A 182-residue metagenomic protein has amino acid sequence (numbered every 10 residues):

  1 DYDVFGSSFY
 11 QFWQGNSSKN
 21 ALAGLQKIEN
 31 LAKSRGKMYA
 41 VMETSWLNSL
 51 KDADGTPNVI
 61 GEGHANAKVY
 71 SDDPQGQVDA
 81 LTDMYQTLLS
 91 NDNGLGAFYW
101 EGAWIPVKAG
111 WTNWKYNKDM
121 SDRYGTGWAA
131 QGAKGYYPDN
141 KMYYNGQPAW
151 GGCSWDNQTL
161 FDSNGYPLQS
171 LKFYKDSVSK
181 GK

Functional and structural regions predicted by a protein language model:
D1-H64, T82-L89, G94: Glycoside hydrolase catalytic-domain groove-lining segments
S49-E62, N66, S71-D83, T87 (+1 more regions): Aromatic-rich peripheral "rim/lid" segments of glycoside hydrolase catalytic domains that contact and position glycan
A97: Hydrophobic, well-ordered secondary-structure elements that form the walls of internal hydrophobic environments
